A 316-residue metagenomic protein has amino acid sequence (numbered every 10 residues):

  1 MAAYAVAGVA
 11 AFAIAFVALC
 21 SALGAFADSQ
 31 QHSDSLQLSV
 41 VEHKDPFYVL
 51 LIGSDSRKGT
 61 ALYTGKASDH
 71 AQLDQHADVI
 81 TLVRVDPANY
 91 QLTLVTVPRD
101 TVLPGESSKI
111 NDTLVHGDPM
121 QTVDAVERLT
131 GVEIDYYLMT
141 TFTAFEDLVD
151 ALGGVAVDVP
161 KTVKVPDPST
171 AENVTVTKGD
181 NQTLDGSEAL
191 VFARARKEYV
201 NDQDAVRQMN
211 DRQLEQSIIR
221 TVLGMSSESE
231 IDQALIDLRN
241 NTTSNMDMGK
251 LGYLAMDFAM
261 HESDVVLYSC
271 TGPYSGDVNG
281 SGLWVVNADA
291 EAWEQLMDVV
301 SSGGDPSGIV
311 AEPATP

Functional and structural regions predicted by a protein language model:
M1-P316: Non-catalytic, solvent-exposed segments at the cell envelope interface
